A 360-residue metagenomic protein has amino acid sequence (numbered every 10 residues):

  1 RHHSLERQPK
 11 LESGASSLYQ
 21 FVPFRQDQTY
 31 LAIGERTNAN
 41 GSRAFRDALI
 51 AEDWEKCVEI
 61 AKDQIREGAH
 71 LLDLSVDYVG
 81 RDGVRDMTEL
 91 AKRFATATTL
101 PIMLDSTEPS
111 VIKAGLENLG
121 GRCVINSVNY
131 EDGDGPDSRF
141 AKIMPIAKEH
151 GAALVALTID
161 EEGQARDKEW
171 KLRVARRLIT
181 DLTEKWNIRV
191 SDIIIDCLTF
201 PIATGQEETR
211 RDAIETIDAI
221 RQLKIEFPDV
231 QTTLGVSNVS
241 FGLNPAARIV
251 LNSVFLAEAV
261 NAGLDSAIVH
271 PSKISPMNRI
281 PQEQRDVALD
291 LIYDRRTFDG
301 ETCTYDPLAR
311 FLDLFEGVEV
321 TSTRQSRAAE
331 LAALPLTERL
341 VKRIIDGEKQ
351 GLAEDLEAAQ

Functional and structural regions predicted by a protein language model:
R1-Q360: Domain-level signal for soluble alpha/beta catalytic cores
